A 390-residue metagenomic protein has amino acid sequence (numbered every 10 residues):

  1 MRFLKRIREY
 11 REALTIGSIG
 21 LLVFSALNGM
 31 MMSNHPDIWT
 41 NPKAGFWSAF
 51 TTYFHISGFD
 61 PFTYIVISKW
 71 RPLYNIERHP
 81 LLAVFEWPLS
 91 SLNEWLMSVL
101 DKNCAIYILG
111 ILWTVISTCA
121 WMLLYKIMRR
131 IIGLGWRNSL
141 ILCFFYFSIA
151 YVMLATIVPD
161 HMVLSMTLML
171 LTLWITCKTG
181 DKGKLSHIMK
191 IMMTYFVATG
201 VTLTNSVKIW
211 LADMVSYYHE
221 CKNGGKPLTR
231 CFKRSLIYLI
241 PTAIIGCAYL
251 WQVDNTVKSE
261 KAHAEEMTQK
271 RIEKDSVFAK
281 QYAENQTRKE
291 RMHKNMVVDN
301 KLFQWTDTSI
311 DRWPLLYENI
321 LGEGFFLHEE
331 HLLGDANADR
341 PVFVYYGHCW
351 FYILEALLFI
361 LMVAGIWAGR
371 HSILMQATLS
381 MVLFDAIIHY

Functional and structural regions predicted by a protein language model:
K69-N103: Short hydrophobic/aromatic helix or loop-helix immediately within or flanking a transmembrane segment in polytopic
I111-I132, A364: Transmembrane-helix motifs of polytopic, lipid-linked glycan transferases
L124-S148, Q376-S380: Transmembrane-helix signature of polytopic, membrane-embedded enzymes that assemble or transfer cell-envelope glycans
L140, G369-H389: Transmembrane alpha-helix segments characteristic of polytopic inner-membrane glycan-assembly/cell-envelope
T156-V163: Short acidic/glycine- and proline-prone juxtamembrane loop motifs at membrane-interface regions of multi-pass membrane
L164-D181: Specific aromatic-rich, kink-prone transmembrane helix
L185-D213: Membrane-interface alpha helices of multi-pass inner-membrane proteins
E330-S372: Hydrophobic, aromatic-rich transmembrane alpha-helices and their immediate juxtamembrane boundary segments
